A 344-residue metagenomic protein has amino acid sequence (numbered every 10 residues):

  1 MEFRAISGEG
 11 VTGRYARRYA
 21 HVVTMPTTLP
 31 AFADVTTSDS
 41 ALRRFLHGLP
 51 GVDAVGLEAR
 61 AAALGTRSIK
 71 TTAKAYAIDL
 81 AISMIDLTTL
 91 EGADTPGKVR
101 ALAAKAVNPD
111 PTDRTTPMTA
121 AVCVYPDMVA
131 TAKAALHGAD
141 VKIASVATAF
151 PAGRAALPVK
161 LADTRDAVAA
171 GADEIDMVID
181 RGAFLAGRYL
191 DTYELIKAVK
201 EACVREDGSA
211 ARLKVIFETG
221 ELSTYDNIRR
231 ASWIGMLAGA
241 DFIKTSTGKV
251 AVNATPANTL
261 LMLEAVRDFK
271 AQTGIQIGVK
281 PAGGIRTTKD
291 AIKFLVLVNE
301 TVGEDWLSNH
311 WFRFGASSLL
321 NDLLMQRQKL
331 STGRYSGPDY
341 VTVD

Functional and structural regions predicted by a protein language model:
F3: Cationic, low-complexity basic patches in intrinsically disordered or flexible, solvent-exposed regions
E9-T24, A31: Short, positively charged and aromatic/hydrophobic N-terminal segments
V22, P26-G92, M236-L237, L263-I277 (+1 more regions): Alpha/beta catalytic cores of nucleotide-metabolism and tRNA/nucleoside-modifying enzymes
A75-D79, A93-P117, D127-V279, K289-W311 (+2 more regions): Alpha/beta enzyme core
A282: Terminal helix/beta-alpha structural elements that buttress the NAD(P)+-binding lobe
